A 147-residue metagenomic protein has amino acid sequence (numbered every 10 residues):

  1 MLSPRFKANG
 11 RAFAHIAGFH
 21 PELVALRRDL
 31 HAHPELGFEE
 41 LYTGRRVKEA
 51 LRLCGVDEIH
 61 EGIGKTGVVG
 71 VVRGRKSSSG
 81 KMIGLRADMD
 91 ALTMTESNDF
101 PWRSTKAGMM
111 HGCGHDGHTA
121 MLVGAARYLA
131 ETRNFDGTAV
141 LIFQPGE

Functional and structural regions predicted by a protein language model:
L2-H111, A120-V123, R127-G137: Acidic/His- and Gly-rich active-site-bordering loop/insert found across diverse amide/peptide-bond hydrolases
M89-A91, D116, I142-E147: Acidic, glycine-rich active-site loops and adjacent beta-strand->loop/helix elements that engage anionic groups
